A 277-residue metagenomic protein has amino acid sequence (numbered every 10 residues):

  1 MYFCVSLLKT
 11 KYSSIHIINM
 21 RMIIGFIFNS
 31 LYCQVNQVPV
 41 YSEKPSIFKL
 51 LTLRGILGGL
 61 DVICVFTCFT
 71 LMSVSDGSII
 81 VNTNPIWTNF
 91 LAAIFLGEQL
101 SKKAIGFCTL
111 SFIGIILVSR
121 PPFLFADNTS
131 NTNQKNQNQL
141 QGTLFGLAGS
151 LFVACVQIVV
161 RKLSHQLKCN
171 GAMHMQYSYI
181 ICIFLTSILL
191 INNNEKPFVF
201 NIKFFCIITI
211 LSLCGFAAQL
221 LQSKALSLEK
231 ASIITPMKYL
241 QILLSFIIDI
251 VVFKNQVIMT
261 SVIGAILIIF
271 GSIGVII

Functional and structural regions predicted by a protein language model:
M1-Y12, I63-V74, I80, C155-C169 (+2 more regions): Juxtamembrane C-cap of transmembrane helices in multi-pass membrane transport proteins
F3, S30, G55-I63, P85-F90 (+8 more regions): Hydrophobic/small/kink-forming positions within alpha-helical transmembrane segments of polytopic membrane proteins
T10, S14, I23-L53, K102 (+5 more regions): Membrane-interface interhelical linkers
S13-I24, T67-N84, N138-F152, N201-G215 (+1 more regions): Structural signature of hydrophobic alpha-helical transmembrane segments
H16-I23, T67-Q99, A104-I105, A231-D249: Specific alpha-helical transmembrane segments that line the substrate/conduction pathway and gating interfaces
P45-I56, L100-I113, G142-T143, L167-I180 (+1 more regions): Cytoplasmic-side transmembrane-helix entry/capping segments in multi-pass membrane proteins
N89-L151, Q166, A265-I277: Juxtamembrane helix-loop boundary signature in multi-pass membrane transporters
T235, Y239-I277: C-terminal-most transmembrane helix of multi-pass membrane proteins
